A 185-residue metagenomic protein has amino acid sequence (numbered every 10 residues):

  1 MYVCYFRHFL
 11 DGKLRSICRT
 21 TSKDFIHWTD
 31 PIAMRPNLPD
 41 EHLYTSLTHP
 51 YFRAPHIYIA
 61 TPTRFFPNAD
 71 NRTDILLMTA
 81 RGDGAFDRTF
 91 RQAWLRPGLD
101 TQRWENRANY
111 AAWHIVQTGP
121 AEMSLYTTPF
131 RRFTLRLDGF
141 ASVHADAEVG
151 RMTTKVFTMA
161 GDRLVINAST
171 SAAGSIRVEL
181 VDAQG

Functional and structural regions predicted by a protein language model:
M1-G185: Carbohydrate-active catalytic/glycan-binding domains of CAZyme proteins, especially the secreted or lumenal ectodomains
